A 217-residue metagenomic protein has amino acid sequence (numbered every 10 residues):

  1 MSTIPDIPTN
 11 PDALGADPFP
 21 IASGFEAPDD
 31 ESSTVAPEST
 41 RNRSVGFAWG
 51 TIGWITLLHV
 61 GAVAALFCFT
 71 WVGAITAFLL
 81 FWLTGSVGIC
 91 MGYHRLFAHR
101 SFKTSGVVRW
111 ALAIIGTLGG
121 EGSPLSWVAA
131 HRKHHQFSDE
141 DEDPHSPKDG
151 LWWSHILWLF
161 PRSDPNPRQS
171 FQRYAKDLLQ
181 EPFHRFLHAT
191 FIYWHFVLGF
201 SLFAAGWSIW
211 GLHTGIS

Functional and structural regions predicted by a protein language model:
M1-S217: Non-catalytic, topology-defining segments of multipass membrane proteins
